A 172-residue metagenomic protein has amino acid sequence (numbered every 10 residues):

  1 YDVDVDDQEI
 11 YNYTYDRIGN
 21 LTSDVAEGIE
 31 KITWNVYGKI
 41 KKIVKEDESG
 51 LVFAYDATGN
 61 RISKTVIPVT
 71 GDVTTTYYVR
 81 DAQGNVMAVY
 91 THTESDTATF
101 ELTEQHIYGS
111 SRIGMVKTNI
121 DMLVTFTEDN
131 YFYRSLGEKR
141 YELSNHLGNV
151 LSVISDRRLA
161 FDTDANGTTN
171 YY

Functional and structural regions predicted by a protein language model:
Y1-E27, T76-Y172: Short, ordered secondary-structure scaffold segments
T14-A57: Surface-exposed extracellular loop regions of Gram-negative outer-membrane beta-barrel proteins
I29-E30, D47-S49, V69-T70, E94-S95 (+1 more regions): A short acidic/small-residue loop/turn micro-motif
I32, I62, S152: Alpha-helical elements of the RecA-like P-loop NTPase motor core of helicases
S49-I67, Y78: Transmembrane beta-barrel strand/turn architecture of Gram-negative outer membrane proteins
P68-V69, A82: Short acidic-glycine loop/turn motifs at beta-strand connectors
V73: GGW-centered surface loops in extracellular recognition modules
